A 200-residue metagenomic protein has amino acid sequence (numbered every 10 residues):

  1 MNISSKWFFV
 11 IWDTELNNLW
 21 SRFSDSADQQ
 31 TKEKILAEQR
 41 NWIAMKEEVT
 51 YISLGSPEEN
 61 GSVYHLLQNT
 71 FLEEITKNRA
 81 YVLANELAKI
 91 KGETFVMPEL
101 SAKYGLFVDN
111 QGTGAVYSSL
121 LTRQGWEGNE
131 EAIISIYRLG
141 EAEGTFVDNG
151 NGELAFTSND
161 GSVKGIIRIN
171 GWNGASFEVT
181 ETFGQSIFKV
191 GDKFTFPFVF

Functional and structural regions predicted by a protein language model:
M1-F200: N-terminal alpha-helical modules
